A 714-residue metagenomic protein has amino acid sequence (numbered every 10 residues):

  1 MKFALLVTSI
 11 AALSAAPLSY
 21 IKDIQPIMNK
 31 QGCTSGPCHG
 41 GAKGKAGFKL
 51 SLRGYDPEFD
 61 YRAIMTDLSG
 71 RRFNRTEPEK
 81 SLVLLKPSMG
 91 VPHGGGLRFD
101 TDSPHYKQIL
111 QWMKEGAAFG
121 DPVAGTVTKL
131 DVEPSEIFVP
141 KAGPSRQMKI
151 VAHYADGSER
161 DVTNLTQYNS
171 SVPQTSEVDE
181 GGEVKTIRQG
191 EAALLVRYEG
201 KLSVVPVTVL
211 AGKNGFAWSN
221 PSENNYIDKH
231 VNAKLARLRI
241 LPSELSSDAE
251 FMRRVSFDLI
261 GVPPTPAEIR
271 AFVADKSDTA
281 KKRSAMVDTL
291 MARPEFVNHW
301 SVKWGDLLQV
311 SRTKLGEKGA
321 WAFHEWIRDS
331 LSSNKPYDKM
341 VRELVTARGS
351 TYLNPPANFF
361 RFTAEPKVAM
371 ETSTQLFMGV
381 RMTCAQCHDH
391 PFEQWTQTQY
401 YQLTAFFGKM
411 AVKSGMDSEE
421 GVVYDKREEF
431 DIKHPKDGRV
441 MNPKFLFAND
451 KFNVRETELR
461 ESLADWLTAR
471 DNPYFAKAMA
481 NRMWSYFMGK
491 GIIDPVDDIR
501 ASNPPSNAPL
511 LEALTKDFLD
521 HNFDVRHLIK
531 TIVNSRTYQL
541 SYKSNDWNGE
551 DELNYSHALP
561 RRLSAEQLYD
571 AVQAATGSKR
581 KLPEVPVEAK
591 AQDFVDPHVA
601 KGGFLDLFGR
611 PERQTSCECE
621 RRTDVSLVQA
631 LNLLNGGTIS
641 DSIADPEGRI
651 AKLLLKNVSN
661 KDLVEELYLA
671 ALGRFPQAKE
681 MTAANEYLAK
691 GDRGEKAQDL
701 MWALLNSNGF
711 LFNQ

Functional and structural regions predicted by a protein language model:
M1-A4: Positively charged n-region of N-terminal signal peptides that target proteins for export
V7-A15: Hydrophobic h-region of N-terminal signal peptides that target proteins for export in Gram-negative bacteria
A15-Y106, V123-V151, E159-N224, M252-R254 (+8 more regions): Solvent-exposed helix-loop boundary motif
N29-L52, K114-P122, R381-T396, Q539-L540 (+1 more regions): Periplasmic/extracellular electron-transfer cofactor-ligation site, primarily the c-type cytochrome heme-c attachment
S69-G70, G94-F99, K314, A558-L559 (+1 more regions): Active-site rim elements
F99-F119, V628-N635, I639, I643-A644: Catalytic cores of secreted or luminal carbohydrate-active enzymes
S219-E295, K303-P583, C619-E620, S640-A697 (+2 more regions): Primarily short, surface-exposed interaction patches in extracytoplasmic proteins
T576, P583-V585, K590-H598, G603-L627 (+1 more regions): Long, His/Glu/Asp-enriched segments that create or flank divalent metal/ion-associated functional microenvironments
